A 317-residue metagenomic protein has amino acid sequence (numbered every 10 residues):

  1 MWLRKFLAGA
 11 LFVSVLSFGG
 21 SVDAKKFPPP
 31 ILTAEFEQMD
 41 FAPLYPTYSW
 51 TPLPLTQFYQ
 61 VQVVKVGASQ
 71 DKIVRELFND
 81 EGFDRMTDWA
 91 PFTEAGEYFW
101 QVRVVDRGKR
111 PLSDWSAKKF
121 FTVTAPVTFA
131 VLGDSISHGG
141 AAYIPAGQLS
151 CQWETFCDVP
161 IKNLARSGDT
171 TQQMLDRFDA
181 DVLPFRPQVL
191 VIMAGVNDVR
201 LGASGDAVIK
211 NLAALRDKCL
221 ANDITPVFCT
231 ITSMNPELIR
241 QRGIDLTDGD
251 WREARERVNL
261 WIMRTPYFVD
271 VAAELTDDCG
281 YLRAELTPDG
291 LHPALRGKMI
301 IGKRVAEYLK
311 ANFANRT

Functional and structural regions predicted by a protein language model:
G20-T47: Short, compositionally biased P/S/T/A/G/V-rich stretches that sit at domain boundaries
L44-T56: Conserved aromatic anchor
L53-Q70: Solvent-exposed loop/turn segments flanking beta-strands in beta-repeat/beta-sandwich domains
G82-A95: Signal that preferentially marks extracellular ectodomain short beta-strand elements of beta-sandwich modules
F92-G108: Beta-strand-rich modules
W100, M174, P266-Y267, R283-T317: Histidine-centered active-site loop/cap adjacent to the catalytic His in serine esterases/O-acetyl transfer systems
R107-S167, Q172, R177-R186: Serine-esterase "nucleophile elbow" of acetyl-processing enzymes
P236-A272: Substrate-gating cap/lid alpha-helix
